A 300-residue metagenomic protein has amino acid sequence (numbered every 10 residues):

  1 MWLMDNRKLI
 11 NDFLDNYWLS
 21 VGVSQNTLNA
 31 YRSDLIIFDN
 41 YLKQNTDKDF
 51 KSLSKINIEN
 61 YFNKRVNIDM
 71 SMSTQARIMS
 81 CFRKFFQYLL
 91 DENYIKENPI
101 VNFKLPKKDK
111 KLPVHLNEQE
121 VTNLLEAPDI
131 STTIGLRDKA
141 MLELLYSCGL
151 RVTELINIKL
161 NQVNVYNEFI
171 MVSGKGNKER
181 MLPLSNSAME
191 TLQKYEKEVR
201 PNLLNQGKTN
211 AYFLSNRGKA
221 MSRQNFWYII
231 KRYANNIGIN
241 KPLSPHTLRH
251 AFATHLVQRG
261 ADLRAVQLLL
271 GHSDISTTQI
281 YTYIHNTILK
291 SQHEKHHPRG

Functional and structural regions predicted by a protein language model:
M1-G300: Conserved catalytic core of the tyrosine transesterase superfamily
